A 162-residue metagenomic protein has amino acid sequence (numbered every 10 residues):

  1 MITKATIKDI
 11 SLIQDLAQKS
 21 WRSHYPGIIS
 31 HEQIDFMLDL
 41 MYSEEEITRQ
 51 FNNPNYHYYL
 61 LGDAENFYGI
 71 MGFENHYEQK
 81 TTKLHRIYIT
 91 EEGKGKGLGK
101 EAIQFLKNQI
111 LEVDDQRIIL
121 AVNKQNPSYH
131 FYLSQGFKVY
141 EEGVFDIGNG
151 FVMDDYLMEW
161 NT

Functional and structural regions predicted by a protein language model:
K4-I10, Q14-E92, I103-Q109, V113 (+2 more regions): Acetyl-CoA-dependent GNAT
L40, K96, F151: Flexible, glycine- and charge-enriched loops at secondary-structure boundaries
T90-E92, K96, K124: Active-site acidic-Proline motif in GNAT/NAT acetyltransferases
K96, V113-Q116: Short coil/turn segments at alpha/beta junctions that flank glycine-rich nucleotide-binding fingerprints
K100: Residues forming the Rossmann-fold NAD(P)(H) cofactor-binding site
Q116-Y129, L133-Q135, Y140-T162: C-terminal "cap" of GNAT-fold acetyltransferases
